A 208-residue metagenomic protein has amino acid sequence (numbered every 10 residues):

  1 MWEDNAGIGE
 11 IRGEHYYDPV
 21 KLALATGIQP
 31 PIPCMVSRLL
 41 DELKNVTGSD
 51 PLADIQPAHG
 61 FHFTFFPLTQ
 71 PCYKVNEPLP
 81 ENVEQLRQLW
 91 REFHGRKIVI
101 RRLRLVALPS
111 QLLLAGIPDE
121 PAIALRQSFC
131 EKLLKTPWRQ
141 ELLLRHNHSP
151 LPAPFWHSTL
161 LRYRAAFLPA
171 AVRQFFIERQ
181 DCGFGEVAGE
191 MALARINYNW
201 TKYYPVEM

Functional and structural regions predicted by a protein language model:
M1-M208: Histidine-dependent nucleotide/RNA phosphoesterase domain, centered on the 2H-phosphoesterase fold with its duplicated
